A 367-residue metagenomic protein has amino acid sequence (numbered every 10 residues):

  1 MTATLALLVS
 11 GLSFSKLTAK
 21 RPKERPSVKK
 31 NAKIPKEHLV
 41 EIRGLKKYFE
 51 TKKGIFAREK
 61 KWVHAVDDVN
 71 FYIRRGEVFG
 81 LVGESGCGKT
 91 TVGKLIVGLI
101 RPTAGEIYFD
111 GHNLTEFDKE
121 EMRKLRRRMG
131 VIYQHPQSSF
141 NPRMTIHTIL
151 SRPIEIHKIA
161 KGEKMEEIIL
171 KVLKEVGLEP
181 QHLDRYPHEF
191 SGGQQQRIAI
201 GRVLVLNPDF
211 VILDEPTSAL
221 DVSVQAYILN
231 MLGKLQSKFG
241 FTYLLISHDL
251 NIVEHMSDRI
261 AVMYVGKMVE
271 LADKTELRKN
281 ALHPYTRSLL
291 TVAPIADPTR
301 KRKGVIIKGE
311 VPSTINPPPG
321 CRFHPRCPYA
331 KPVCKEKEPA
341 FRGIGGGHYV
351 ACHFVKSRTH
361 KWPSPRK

Functional and structural regions predicted by a protein language model:
A3-L7, G11-L17, K30-H38, T51-F56 (+2 more regions): Short catalytic/signature loops enriched in Gly
V97: Helix-to-loop junction immediately C-terminal to a conserved catalytic motif
G105-N113, L125: Conserved ABC transporter NBD signature motif
N113, E163-Q181, K234, L290-T291: Conserved ABC ATPase "signature" region
Y186-F190, Q194: Conserved ABC ATPase signature
V205-D209: A short, proline-enriched helix->beta-strand linker immediately N-terminal to the Walker B motif in ABC-type P-loop
P216, L220, V224-R302: P-loop NTP-binding/switch modules centered on Walker-like glycine-rich loops
